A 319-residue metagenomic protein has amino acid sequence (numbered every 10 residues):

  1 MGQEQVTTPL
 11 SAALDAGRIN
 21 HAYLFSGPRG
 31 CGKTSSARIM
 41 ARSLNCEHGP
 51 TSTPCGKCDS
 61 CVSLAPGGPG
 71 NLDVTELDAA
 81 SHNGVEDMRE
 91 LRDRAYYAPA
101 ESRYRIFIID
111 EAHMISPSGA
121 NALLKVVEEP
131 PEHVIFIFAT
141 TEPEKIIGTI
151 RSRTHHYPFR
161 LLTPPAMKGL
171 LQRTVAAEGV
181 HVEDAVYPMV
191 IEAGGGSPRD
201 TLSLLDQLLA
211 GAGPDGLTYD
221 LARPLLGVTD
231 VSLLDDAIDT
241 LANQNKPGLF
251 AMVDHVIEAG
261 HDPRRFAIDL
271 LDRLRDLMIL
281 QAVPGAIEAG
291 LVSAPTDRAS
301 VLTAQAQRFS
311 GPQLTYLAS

Functional and structural regions predicted by a protein language model:
M1-H156, T174: P-loop/Walker A NTP-binding region and its immediately flanking N-terminal helices in P-loop NTPase folds
D59, S63-G70, D87-E90, R103 (+2 more regions): Extended, largely alpha-helical regulatory/partner-binding modules appended to the mid-to-C-terminal parts
